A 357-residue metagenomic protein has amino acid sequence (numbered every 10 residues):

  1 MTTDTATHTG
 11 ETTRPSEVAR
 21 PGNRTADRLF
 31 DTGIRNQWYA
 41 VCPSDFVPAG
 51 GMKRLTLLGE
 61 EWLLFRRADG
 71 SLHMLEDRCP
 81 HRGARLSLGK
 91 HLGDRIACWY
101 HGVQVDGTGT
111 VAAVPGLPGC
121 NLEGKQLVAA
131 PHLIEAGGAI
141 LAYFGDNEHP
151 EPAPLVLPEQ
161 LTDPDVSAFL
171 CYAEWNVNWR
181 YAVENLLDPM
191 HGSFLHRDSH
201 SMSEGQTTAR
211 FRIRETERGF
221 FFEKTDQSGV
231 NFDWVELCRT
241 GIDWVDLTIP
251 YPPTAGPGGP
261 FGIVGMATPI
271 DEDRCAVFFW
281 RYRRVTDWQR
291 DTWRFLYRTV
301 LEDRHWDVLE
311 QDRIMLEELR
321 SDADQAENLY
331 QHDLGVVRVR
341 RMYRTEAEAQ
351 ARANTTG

Functional and structural regions predicted by a protein language model:
T2-T9, P15-P21, A26-D27, G33 (+3 more regions): Rieske [2Fe-2S] iron-sulfur-binding domain
T3-T5, S71, E148-G357: C-terminal catalytic domain of Rieske-type non-heme iron oxygenases
G10-E11, Y251: Short, charged, low-hydrophobicity "junction" segments
D27-R28, G33-R35, L195-R197, T207: Non-catalytic accessory segments flanking enzyme active sites
